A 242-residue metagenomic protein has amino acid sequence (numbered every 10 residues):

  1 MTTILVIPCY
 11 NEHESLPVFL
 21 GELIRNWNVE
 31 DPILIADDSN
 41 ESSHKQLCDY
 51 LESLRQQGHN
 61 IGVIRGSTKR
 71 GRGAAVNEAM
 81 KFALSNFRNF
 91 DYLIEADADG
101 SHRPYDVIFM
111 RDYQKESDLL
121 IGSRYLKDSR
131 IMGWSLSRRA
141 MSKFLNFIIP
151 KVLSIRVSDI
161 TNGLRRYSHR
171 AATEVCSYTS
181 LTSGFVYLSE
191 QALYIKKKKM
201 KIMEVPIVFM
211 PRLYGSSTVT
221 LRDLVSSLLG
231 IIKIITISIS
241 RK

Functional and structural regions predicted by a protein language model:
M1-T3, E14, V18-G21, R25 (+2 more regions): Hydrophobic helical membrane-anchoring modules
T2-T3, I24-L34, H59-I61, D91: Short loop->beta transition adjacent to catalytic acidic/histidine clusters or analogous donor-positioning motifs
Y10: A short, exposed helix-loop element centered on a Lys and neighboring polar residues
E30-E41, I64-G66: Short beta-strand/loop segment that forms part of the nucleotide-sugar
D37-L47, G100: A conserved acidic beta->alpha catalytic loop
Y50-G58, F82-F90: Alpha-helix termini
I61, G66-A83, Y92, H102-S183 (+1 more regions): Acceptor/aglycone-binding surface of glycosyltransferases and processive sugar-polymer synthases
